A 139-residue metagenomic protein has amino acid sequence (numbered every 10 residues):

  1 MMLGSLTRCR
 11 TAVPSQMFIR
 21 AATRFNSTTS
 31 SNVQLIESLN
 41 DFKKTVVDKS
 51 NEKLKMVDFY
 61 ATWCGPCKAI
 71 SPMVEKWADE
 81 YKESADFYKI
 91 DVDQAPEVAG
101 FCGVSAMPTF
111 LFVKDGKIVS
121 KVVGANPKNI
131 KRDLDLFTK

Functional and structural regions predicted by a protein language model:
M1-N32: N-terminal mitochondrial targeting presequence
L35-L54, P96: A short beta-strand-turn-helix
I36, F59, I70-E97, V104: Thiol-based oxidoreductase modules, predominantly thioredoxin-like and allied folds used for disulfide exchange
K43, V47, E75-K82, Y88 (+5 more regions): Amphipathic alpha-helical interaction motifs in eukaryotic regulatory proteins
K53, Y60-W63, A106: Short pre-active-site segment immediately N-terminal to redox-active cysteine/selenocysteine motifs in thiol-based
D58-Y60, F112: Structural cue for short, hydrophobic secondary-structure segments
C64-C67, F110: The canonical Cys-X-X-Cys-His
S105-A106, L111-K139: Non-catalytic, surface beta->alpha helical segment in thiol-disulfide oxidoreductase systems
